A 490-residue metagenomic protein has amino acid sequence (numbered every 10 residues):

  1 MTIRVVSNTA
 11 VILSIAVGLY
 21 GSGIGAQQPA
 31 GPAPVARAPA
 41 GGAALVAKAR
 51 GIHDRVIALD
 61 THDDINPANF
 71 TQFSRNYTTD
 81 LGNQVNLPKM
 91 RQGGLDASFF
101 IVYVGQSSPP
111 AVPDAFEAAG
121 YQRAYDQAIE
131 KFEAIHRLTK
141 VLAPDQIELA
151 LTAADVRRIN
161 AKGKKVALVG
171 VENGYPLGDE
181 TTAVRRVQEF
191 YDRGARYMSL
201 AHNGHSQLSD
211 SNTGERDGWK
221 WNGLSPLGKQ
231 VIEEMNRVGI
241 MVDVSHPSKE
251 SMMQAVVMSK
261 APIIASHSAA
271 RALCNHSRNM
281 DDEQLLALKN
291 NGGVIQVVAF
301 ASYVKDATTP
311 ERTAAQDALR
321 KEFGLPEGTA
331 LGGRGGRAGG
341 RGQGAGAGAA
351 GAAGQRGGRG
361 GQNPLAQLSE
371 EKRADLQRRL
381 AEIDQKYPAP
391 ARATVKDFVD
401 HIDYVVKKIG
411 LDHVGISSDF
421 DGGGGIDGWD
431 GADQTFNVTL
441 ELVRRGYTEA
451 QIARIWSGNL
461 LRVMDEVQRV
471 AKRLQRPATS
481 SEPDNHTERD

Functional and structural regions predicted by a protein language model:
M1-V5: N-terminal secretory signal peptides that target proteins for export/translocation
T9-G23: Bacterial N-terminal signal peptides
G23-N222, N275-D490: N-terminal hydrophobic targeting/anchoring segments and the immediately downstream early-domain regions of hydrolases
D192-R278: Divalent metal-binding pocket/active-site signature
